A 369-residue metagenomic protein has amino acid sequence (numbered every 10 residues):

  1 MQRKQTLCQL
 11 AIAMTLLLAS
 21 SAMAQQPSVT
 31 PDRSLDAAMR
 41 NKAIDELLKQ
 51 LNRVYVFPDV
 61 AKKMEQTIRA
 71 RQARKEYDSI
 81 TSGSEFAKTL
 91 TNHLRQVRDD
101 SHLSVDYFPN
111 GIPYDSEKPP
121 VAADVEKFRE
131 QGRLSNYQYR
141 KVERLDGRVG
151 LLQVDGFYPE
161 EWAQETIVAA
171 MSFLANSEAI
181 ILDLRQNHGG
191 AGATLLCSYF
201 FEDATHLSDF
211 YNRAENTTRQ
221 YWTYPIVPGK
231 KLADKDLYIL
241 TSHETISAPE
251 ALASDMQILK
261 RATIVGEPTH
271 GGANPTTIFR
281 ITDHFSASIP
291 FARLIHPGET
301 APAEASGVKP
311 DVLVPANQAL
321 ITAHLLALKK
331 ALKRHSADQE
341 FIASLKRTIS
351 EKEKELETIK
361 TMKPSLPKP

Functional and structural regions predicted by a protein language model:
M1-A11: Bacterial N-terminal signal peptides that target proteins for export
Q9-A19: Bacterial N-terminal signal peptides
A22-A24: Boundary at the C-terminal end of the N-terminal hydrophobic targeting segment
Q26-S28, S34-L51, H188-P369: C-terminal "post-core" interaction segments
A43, V56-G147, H335-P369: Extended, small/polar residue-biased N-terminal targeting/export presequences and adjacent propeptide/linker tracts
N136-Q164, G298-E299: STAS-typified acidic loop motif
L152-G156, N176-H188: Short acidic catalytic loops
E160-E178: A short, well-ordered alpha-helical element
